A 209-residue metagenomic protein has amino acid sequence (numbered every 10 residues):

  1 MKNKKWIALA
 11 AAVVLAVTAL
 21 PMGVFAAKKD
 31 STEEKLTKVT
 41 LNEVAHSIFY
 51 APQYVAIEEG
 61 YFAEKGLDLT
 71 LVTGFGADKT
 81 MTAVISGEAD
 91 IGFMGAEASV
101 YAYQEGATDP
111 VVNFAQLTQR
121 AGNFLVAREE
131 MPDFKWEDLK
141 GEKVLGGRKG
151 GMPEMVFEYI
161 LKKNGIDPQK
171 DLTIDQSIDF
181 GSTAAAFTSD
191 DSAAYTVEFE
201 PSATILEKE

Functional and structural regions predicted by a protein language model:
M1-K38: Short, low-complexity disordered leader/linker segments with a strong preference for bacterial N-terminal type II
K29-D179, A186, A194-I205: Short, glycine-/small- and polar/acidic-enriched structural segments that line small-molecule recognition paths
S189: Recognition helix of helix-turn-helix/homeodomain-like DNA-binding domains that insert into the DNA major groove
E207-E209: Extracytoplasmic/periplasmic substrate-binding proteins
